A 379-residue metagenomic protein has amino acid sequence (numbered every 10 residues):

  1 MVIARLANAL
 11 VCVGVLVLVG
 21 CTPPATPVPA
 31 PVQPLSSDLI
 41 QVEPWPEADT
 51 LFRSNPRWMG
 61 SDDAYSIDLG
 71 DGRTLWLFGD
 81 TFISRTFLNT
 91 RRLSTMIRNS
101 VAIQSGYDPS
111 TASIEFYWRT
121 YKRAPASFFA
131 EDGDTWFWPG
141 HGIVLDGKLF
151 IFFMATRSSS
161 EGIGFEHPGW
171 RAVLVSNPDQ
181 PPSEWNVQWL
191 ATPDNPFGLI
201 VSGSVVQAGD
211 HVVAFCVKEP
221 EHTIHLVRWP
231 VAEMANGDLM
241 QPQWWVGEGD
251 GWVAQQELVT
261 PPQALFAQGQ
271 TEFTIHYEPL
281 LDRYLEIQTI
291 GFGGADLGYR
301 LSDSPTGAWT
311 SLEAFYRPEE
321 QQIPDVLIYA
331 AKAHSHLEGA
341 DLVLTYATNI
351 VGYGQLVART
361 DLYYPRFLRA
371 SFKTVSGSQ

Functional and structural regions predicted by a protein language model:
M1-L10: Bacterial N-terminal signal peptides that target proteins for export
V11-L16: Hydrophobic helical h-region of N-terminal Sec-dependent signal peptides in bacterial secretory/periplasmic proteins
L18-G20: C-terminal motif of bacterial Sec signal peptides marking the signal peptidase cleavage site
T22-M59, L69-T135, V144-P196, G209-Q268 (+3 more regions): Beta-rich carbohydrate-recognition and catalytic domains
D62-Y65, A124-S127, E131-I143, V201-S204 (+2 more regions): Beta-propeller and closely related beta-sheet repeat lectin domains
